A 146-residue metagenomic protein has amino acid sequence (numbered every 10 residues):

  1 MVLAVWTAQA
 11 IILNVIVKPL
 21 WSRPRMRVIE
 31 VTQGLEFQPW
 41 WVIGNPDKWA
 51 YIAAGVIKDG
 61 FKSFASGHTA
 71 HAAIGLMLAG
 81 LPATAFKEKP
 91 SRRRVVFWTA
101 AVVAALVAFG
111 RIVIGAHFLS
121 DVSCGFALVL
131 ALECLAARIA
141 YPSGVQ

Functional and structural regions predicted by a protein language model:
M1-P19, P90-R93, F97: Interfacial segments of alpha-helical transmembrane regions
Q9-W40: Aromatic-rich transmembrane-lumenal/periplasmic boundary elements in polytopic membrane proteins
W41-Q146: Membrane-embedded catalytic cores of phosphoryl/pyrophosphoryl-handling enzymes
